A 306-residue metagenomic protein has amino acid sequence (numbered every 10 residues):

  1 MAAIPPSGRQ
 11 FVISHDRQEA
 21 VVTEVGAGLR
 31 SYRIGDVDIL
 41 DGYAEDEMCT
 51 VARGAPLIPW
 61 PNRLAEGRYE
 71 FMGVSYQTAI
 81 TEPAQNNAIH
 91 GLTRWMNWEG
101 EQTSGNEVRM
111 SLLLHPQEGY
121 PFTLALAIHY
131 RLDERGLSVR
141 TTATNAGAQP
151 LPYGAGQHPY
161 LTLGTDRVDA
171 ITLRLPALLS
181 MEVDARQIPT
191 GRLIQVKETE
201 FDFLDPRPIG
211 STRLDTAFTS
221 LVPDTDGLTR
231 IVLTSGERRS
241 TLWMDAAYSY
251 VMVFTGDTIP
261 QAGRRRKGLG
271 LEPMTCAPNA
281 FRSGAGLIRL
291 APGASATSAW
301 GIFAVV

Functional and structural regions predicted by a protein language model:
M1-D16: Short, Gly/Pro- and small/polar-rich lid/capping loops
E19-E82: Acidic-aromatic substrate-binding/catalytic surfaces of carbohydrate-active enzymes
V22, Y69-Q77, T141, R289-V305: Short Pro-Gly-centered flexible turn/kink motifs
E70-V74, G100-V108, R131-G136, T165 (+4 more regions): A short, structured loop/turn motif at beta-sheet edges
I80-E134: Extended, loop-rich substrate-binding clefts of extracytoplasmic carbohydrate-active enzymes
L112-G164: Acidic, contiguous internal or C-terminal segments within carbohydrate-active enzymes that form a structured patch used
Y160-T162, D166-A247: Active-site/ligand-binding surface loops and adjacent short beta/alpha elements that line catalytic pockets across
R238-V306: Active-site pocket scaffolds in enzymes
